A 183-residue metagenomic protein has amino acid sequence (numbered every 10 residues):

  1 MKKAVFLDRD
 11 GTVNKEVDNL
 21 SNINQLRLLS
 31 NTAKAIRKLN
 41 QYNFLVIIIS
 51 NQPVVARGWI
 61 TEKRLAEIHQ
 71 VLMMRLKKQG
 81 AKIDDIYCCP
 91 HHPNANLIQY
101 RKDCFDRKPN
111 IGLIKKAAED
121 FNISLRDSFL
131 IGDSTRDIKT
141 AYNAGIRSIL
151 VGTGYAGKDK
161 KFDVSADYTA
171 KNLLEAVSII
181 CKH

Functional and structural regions predicted by a protein language model:
M1-I47: Active-site neighborhood of HAD-like aspartate-dependent phosphohydrolases
N14-L29, V55-R64, K78-K82, L97-F105: Metal-dependent phosphoesterase signature
T32, I36-L72, A81-A95, A141: Substrate-recognition element of Asp-dependent hydrolases with the DxDx(T/V) motif
H69-C88, K160-C181: Structural recognition of alpha->loop->beta junctions
L76, G80-K116: Active-site alpha/beta core segments
F105-T135: Conserved Lys-Pro-Asp/Glu-containing loop-to-beta segment of HAD-superfamily phosphomonoesterases, centered on
L130-Y168: Acidic, Mg2+-coordinating phosphoryl-transfer loop and its flanking beta/alpha structural elements, shared across
